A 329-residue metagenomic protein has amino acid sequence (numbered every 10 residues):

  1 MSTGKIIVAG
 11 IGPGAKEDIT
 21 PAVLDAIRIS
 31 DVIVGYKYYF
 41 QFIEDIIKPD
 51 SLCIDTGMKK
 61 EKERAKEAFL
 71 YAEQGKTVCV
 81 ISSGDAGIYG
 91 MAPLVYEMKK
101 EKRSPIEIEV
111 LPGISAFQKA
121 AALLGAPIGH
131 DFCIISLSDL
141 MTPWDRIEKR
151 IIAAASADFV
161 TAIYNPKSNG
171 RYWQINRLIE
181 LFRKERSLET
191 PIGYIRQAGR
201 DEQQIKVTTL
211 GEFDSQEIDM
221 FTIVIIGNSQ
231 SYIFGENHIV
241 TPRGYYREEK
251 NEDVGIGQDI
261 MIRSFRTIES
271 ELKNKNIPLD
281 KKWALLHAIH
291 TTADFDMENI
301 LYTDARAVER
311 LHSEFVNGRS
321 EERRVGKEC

Functional and structural regions predicted by a protein language model:
M1-I108, D214: Class I S-adenosyl-L-methionine
S2-I11, S51-D55, D131-L137, T291-N299: Short, basic, glycine/proline-bearing loop/turn elements
I6-V8, T77-V78, S156-N251: A contiguous loop/helix-start segment that scaffolds small-molecule binding in enzyme catalytic cores
K37-Q41, N228-S231, K327: Short, polar loop motifs at secondary-structure junctions
A68-G75, I152-A157, A307-G318: Glycine-rich phosphate/diphosphate-binding loops that line cofactor/substrate pockets in enzymes
I88-A157: Class I SAM-dependent methyltransferase SAM-binding "motif I" and its flanking Rossmann-like core
E252-S320: Electropositive, gly/pro-rich neighborhoods at or near active sites that engage anionic ligands
R323-C329: Conserved small/polar residues in nucleotide/adenosyl-binding loops
